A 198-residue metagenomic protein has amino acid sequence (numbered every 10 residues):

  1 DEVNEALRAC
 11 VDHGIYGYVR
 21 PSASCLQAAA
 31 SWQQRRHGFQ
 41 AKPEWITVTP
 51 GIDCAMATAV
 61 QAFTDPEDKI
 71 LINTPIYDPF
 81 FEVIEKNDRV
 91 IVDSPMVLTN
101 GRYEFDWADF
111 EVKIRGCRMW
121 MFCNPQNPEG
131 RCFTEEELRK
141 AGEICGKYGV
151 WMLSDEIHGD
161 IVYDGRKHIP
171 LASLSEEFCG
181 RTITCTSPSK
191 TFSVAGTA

Functional and structural regions predicted by a protein language model:
D1-G51, T58: N-terminal small-domain helix-loop-helix segment of the aminotransferase-like
A41-I46, P66-K69, C179-T182: Short acidic capping loops at alpha-helix termini that bridge into adjacent secondary structure
A62-I84: Conserved PLP-anchoring active-site segment centered on the Schiff-base-forming lysine
F80, A141, L171: Aromatic/hydrophobic pocket-lining residues that form π-stacking "cages" and hydrophobic walls in ligand
K86-V92: A short helix-loop-beta submotif of the ANL/AMP-binding
N87, K147-Y148, F178: Helix C-cap/helix->beta junction micro-motif
V97-R166: Active-site phosphate-binding strand-loop segment of PLP-dependent enzymes
L174-A198: Active-site PLP attachment segment
